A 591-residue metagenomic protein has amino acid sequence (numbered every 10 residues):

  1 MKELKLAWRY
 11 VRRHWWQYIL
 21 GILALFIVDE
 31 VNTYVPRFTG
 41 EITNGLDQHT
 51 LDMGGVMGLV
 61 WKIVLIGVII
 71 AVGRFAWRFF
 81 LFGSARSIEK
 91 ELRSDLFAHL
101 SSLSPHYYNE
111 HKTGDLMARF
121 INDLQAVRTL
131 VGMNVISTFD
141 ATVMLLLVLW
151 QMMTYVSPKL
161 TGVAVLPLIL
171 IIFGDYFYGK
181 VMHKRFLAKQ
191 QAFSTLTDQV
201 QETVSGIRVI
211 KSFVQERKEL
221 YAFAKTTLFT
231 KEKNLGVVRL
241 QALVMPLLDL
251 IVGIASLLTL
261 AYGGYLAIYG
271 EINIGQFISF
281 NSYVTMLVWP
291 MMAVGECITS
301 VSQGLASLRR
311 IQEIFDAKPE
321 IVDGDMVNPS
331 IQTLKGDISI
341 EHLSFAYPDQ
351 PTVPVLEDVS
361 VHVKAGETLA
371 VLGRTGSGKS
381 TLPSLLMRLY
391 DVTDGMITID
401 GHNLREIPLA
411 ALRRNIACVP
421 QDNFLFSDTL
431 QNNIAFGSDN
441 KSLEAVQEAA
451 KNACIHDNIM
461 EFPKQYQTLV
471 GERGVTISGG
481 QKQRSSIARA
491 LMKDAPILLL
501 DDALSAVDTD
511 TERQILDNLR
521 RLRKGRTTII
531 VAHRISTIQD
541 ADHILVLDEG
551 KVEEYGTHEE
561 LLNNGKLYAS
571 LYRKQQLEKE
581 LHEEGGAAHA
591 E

Functional and structural regions predicted by a protein language model:
M1-W15, L116, F120: A short amphipathic helical element positioned immediately N-terminal to and/or at the very start of a transmembrane
R13, Q17-E30, I66, M133-A188 (+1 more regions): Transmembrane helices of ABC transporter permease
Y18-A76, F80, T154-T161, G270 (+1 more regions): Transmembrane helix-loop-helix hairpins at lipid-water interfaces of multipass membrane proteins, especially the type-1
F26-R37, V68-F75, V127-L130, N134-L146 (+4 more regions): Hydrophobic alpha-helical transmembrane bundles that constitute the permease/transmembrane domains of multi-pass
T50, Q151-I169, G236-R309, I314-F315: Helix-loop-helix
R86, S94-A118, N122-L124, D198-A222 (+4 more regions): Short intracellular "coupling" helices and adjacent cytoplasmic loop segments at the cytosolic face of multi-pass
P105-H106, N122-V131, V135, F139 (+7 more regions): An intracellular "coupling" helix at the cytosolic face of ABC transporter transmembrane type-1 domains
G324, I331-E591: ABC-type nucleotide-binding domain
